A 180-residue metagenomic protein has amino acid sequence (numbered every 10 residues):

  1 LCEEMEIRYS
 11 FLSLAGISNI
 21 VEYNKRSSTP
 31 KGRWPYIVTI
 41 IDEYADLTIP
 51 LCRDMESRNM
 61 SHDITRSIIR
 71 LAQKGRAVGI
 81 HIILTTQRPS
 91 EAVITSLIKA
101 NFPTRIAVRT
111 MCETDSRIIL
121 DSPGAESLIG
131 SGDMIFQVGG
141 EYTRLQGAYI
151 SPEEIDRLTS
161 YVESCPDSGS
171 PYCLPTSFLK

Functional and structural regions predicted by a protein language model:
C2-K180: P-loop NTPase motor-domain active sites and their immediate coupling elements
